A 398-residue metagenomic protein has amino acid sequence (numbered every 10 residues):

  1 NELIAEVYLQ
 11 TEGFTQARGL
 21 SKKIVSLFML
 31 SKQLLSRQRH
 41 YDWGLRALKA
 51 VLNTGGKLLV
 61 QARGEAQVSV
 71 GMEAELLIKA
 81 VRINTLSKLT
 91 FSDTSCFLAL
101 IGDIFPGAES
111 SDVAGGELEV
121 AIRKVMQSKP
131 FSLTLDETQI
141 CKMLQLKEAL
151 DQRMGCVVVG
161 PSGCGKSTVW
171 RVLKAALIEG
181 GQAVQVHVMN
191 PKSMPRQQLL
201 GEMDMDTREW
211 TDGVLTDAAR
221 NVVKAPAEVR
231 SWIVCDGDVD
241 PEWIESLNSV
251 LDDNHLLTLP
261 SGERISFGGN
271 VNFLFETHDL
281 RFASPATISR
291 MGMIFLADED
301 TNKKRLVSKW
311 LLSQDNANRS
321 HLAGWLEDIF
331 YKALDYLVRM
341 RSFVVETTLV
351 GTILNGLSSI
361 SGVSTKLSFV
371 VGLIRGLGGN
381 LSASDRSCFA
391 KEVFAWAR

Functional and structural regions predicted by a protein language model:
N1-C156, G292, L306-R398: Alpha-helical lid/collar subdomain of P-loop NTPases
N1-E2, V184, D252-D253, A283-L312: A short helix-turn-beta junction within AAA+ P-loop NTPase domains corresponding to the substrate/partner-engaging
E2, R153-M154, Q182-Q185, V229-R230 (+3 more regions): Short glycine-/polar-rich loops that comprise or flank the Walker A/P-loop and associated switch/sensor motifs
G44, L146, L199, L247 (+2 more regions): Conserved RecA-like P-loop NTPase ATPase core
C156-M189: Walker A/P-loop
G160, G201, G237: The Walker A (P-loop) glycine that initiates the GxxxxGKT/S ATP-binding motif of P-loop NTPases
A176-R208: AAA+/P-loop NTPase substrate/partner-engagement loops
D204-T207, T216-F275, D298: Conserved catalytic/switch belt of AAA+ P-loop NTPases
